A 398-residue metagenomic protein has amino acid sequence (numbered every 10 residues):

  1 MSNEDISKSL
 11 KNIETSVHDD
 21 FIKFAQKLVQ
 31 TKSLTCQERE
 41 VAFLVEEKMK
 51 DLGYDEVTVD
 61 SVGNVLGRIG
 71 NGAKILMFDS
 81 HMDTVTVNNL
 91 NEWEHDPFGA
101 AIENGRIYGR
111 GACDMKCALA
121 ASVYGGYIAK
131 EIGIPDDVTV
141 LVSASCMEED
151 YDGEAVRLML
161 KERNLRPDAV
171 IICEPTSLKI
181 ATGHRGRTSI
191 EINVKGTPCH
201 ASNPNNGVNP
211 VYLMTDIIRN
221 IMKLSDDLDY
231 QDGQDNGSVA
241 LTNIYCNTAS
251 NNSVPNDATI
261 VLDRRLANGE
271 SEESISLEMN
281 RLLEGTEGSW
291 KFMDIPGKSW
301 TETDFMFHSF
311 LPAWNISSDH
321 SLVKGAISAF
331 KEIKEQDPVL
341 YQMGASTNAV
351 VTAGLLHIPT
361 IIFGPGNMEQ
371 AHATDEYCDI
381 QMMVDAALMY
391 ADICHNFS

Functional and structural regions predicted by a protein language model:
S2-E4, S16, E191-S398: Metal-dependent amide/peptide-bond hydrolase catalytic core, centered on the "pita-bread" metallohydrolase fold
S2-N88, D257-V261, I275, I380-V384: N-terminal helical capping/dimerization or prosegment-like subdomains of hydrolases acting on amide or phosphate bonds
V57, G67, A100-I102, L241-I244: A structural signal for short hydrophobic beta-strand segments in well-ordered beta-sheet cores
I69-N71, S80, R185, G196 (+1 more regions): A generic beta-sheet turn/junction motif
I75-L141, I380: Active-site metal-coordination/substrate-binding segment of hydrolases, especially metallo-dependent peptidases
L76-F78, S143, I171, I190 (+2 more regions): Hydrophobic/aromatic beta-strand patches that form the interior of the parallel beta-sheet core in alpha/beta enzyme
V87-E103, P167, T182-N193, S328-A329: Acidic-glycine-rich active-site phosphate/pyrophosphate-binding loop
M115-R185, S189, S398: Acidic/histidine-rich catalytic neighborhood of metal-dependent amide-processing enzymes
